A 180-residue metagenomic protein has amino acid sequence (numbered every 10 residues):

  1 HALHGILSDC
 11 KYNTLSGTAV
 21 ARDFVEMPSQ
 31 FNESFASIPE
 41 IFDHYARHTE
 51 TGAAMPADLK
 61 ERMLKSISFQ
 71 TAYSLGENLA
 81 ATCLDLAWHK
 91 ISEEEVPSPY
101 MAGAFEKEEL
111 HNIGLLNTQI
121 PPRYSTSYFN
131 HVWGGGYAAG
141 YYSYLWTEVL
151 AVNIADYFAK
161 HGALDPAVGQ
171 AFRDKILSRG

Functional and structural regions predicted by a protein language model:
A2-E26, Q30-G180: C-terminal, non-catalytic "cap/extension" segments appended to globular domains
